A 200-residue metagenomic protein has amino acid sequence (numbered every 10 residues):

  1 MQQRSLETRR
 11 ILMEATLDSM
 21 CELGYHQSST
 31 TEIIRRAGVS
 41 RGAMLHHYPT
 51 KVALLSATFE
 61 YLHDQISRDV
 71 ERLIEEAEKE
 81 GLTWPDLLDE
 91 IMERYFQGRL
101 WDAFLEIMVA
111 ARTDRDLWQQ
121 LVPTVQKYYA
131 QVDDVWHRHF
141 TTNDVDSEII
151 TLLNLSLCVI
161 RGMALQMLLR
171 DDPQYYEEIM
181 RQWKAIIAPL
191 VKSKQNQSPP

Functional and structural regions predicted by a protein language model:
M1, T8, L12-A15, L152: N-terminal positioning helix adjacent to the helix-turn-helix/winged-helix DNA-binding module
I11, A15, S19-A53, A57: Helix-turn-helix
I11, A15-E22, D69-E76, A103 (+2 more regions): Solvent-exposed, amphipathic alpha-helical segments
Y48, R94, I107-T113: Short helix-capping/turn signature of helix-turn-helix
A53, A57-E60, V70-L100, L152-S156: Hydrophobic alpha-helical connector segments
S67-R72, F96-L105, R115-T141, T151 (+2 more regions): Amphipathic alpha-helical packing segments from all-alpha helical-bundle domains
A77, A111, M167-D171: Secondary-structure edge/capping motif, primarily at the C-terminal ends of alpha-helices and the immediately following
L117-V122, R138-P200: Hydrophobic/aromatic-rich alpha-helical bundle segments in the mid-to-C-terminal region
